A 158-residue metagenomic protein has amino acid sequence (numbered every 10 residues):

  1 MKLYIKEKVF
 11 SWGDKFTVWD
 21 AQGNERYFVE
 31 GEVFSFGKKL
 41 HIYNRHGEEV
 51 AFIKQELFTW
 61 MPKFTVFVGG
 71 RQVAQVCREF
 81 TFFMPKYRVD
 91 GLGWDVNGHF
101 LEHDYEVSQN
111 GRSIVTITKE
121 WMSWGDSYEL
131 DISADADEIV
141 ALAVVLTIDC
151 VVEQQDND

Functional and structural regions predicted by a protein language model:
M1-D158: Intrinsically disordered, low-complexity proline/glycine-rich segments
